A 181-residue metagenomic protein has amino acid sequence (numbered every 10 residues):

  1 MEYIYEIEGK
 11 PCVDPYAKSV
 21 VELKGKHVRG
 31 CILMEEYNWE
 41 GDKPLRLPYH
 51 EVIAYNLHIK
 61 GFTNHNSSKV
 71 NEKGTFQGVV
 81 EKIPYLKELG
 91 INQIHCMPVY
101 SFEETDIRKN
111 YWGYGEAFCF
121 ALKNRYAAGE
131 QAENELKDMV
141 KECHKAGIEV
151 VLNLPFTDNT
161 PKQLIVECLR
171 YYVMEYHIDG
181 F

Functional and structural regions predicted by a protein language model:
M1-H58, T63-S68: The feature marks proteins involved in alpha-glucan
Y5, L57, L86, C96 (+2 more regions): Conserved, mostly hydrophobic/aromatic
G41-R46, I83-G90, V140-H144: Short amphipathic alpha-helices and their capping/turn segments at secondary-structure boundaries
E51, G90-N92, H144-I148, H177-D179: Short, well-ordered coil/turn segments that N-cap beta-strands
I53-Y55, I94-C96, V150-L152, F181: Hydrophobic faces of well-ordered beta-strands that scaffold small-molecule active sites in alpha/beta enzyme cores
I59, P98, L152-F156: A cross-domain feature marking catalytic cores of carbohydrate-active enzymes and several ubiquitous metabolic/repair
S68-T75, F102-K145, F156-I178: Aromatic- and acidic-residue-enriched carbohydrate-binding clefts of CAZyme catalytic domains
E81-E103: Catalytic domains of carbohydrate-active enzymes, especially glycoside hydrolases
